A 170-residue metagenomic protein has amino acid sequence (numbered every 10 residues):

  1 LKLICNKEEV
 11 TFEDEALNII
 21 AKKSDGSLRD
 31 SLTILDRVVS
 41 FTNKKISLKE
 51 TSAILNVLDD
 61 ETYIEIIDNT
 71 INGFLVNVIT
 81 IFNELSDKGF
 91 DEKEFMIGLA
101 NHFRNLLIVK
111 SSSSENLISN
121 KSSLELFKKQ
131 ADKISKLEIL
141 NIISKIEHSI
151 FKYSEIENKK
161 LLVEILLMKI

Functional and structural regions predicted by a protein language model:
L1-I170: Extended, largely alpha-helical regulatory/partner-binding modules appended to the mid-to-C-terminal parts
